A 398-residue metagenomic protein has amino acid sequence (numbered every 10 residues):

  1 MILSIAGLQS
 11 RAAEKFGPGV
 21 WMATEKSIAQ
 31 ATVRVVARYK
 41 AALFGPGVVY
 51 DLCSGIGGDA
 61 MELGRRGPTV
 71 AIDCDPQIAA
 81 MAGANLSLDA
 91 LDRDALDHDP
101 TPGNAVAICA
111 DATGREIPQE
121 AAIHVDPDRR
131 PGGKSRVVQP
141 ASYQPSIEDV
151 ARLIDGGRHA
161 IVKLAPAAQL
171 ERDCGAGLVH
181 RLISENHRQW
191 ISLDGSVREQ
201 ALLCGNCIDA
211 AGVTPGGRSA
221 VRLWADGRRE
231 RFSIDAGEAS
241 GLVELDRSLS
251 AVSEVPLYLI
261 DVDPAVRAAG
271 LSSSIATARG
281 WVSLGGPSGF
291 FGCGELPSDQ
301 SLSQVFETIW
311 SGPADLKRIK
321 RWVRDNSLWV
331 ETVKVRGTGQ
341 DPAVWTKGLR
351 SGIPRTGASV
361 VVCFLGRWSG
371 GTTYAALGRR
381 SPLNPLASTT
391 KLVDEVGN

Functional and structural regions predicted by a protein language model:
M1-N398: SAM-dependent transferase fold signal centered on methyltransferase-like domains, encompassing both Class I
